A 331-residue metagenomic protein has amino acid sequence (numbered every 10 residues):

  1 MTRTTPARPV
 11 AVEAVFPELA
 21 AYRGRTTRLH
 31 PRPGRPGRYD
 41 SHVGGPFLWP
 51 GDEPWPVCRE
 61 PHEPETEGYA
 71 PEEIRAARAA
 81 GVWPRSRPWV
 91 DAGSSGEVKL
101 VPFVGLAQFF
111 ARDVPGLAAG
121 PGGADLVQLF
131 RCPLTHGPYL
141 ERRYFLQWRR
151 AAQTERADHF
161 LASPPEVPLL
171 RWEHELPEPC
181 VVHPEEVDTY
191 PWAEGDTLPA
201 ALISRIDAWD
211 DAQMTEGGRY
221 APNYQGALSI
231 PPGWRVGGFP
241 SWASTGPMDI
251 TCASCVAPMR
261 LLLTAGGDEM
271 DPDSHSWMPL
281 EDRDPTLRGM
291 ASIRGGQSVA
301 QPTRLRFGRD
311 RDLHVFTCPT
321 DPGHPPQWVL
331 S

Functional and structural regions predicted by a protein language model:
M1-S331: Preference for intrinsically disordered or flexible, low-complexity segments and adjacent hinge/connector residues
